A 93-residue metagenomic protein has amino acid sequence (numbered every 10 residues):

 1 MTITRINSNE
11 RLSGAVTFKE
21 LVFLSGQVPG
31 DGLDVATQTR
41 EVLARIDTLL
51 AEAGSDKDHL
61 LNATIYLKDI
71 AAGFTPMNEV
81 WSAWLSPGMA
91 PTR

Functional and structural regions predicted by a protein language model:
M1-L61, L67-R93: N-terminal presequence-like segments and the immediate start of the first folded domain
